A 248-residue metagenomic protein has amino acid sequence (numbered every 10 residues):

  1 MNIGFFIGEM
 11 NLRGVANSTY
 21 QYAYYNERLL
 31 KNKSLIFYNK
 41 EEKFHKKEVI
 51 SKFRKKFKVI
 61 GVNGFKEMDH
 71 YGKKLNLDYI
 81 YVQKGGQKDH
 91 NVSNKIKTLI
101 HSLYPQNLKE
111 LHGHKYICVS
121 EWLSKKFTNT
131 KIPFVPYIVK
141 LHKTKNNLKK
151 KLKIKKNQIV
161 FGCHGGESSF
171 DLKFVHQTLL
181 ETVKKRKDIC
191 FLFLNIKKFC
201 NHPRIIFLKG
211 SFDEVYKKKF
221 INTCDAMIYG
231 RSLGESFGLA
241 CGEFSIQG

Functional and structural regions predicted by a protein language model:
F5, H45-S124: Extended catalytic core of nucleotide-activated donor transferases of GT-like folds
I7-R13, Y20-E67, K197: N-terminal strand-loop element at the rim of the active site of nucleotide-sugar-dependent glycosyltransferases
N11-Y22, D171-T178, S236: Conserved alpha-helical elements of sugar-nucleotide-dependent glycosyltransferases
M68, K145, E214-F220: Acidic, amphipathic alpha-helical patches
L77, K219-S236: Acidic donor-binding loop of glycosyltransferase active sites
G113-T144: Donor nucleotide-sugar binding/catalytic pocket of nucleotide-sugar-dependent glycosyltransferases
Y137-P203, F207-E214: Conserved catalytic-core segment of nucleotide-activated headgroup transferases in glycan assembly
K218, C241-I246: Short alpha-helical segment that forms part of, or immediately flanks, the ligand-binding pocket in carbohydrate-active
